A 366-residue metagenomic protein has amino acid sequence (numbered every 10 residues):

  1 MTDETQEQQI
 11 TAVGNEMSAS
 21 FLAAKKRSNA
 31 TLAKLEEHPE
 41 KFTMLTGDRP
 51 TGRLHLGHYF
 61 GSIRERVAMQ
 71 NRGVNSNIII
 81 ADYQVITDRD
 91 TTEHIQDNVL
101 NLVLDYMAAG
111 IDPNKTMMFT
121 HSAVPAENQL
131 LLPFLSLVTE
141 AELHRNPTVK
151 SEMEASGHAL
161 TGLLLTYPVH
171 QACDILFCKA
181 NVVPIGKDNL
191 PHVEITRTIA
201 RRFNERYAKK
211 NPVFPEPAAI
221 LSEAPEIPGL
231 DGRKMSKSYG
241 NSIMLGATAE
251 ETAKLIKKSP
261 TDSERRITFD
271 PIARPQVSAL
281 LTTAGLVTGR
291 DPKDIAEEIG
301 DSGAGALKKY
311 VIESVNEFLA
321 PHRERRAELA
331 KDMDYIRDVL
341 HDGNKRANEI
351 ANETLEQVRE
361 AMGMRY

Functional and structural regions predicted by a protein language model:
T2-C173, A327: N-terminal Rossmann-like or analogous alpha/beta NTP/dinucleotide-binding catalytic cores that position adenine
V74-N75, E140-H144, F177-P184, G285-I295 (+1 more regions): Short helix-capping/linker segments at secondary-structure and domain boundaries
T91-T92, V183-G186, I267: Short, polar/flexible loop-turn hinges at active-site or ligand-entry regions and domain interfaces
V103, G110, V138-E142, A180 (+2 more regions): A generic secondary-structure signal for well-formed alpha-helical elements
L130-L131, L163-C173, T196, A273-L280 (+1 more regions): Short runs of predominantly hydrophobic/aromatic residues within well-ordered alpha helices that form helix-helix
R145-F203, Y207: Internal, conserved structured core segments that host functional sites
P191, R197-Y366: Conserved nucleotide- and phosphate/pyrophosphate-binding catalytic cores in adenylate/nucleotidyl-handling enzymes
